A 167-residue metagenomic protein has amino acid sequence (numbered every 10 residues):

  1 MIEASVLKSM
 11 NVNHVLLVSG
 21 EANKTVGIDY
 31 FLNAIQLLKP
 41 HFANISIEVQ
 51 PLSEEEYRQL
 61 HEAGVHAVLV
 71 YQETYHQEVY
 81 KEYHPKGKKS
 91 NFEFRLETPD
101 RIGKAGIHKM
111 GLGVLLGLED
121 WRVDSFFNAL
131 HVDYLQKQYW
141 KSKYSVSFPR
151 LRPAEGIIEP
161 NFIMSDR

Functional and structural regions predicted by a protein language model:
M1-L16: Conserved alpha-helical substructure of the radical SAM core
I2-V6, S53-G64, F126-K141: Short amphipathic alpha-helices and their capping/turn segments at secondary-structure boundaries
N13-V15, I28-V114: Radical SAM/AdoMet-radical enzyme domain recognition
V18-S19, F42, Q72, E93-I157 (+1 more regions): Conserved C-terminal portion of the radical SAM core fold that forms the substrate/S-adenosylmethionine-binding
T25, E78, D120: Glycine/Thr-rich phosphate-binding loops of Rossmann-like dinucleotide-binding domains
I28-N33, F126-A129, M164-D166: Charged helix-capping and loop-helix junction motifs
R58, K81, R122-V123, G156-F162: Short, well-ordered secondary-structure micro-motifs
